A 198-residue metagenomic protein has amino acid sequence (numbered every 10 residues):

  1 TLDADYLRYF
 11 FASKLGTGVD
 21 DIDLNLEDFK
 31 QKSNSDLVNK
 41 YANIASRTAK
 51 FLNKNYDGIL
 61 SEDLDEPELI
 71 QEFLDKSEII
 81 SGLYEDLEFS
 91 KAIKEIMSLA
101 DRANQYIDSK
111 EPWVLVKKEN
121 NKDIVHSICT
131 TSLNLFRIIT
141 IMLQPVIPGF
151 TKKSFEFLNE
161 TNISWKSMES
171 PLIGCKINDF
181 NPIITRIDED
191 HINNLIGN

Functional and structural regions predicted by a protein language model:
T1, F10, K32, E72 (+5 more regions): Residues that form generic nucleotide/phosphate-binding pockets
T1-P67, E160-I183: Catalytic adenosine-cofactor/nucleotide-binding cores of aminoacyl-tRNA synthetases and other
A4, V38, D86-F89, P148: Alpha-helix boundary/capping and short turn/kink residues
D5-Y6, D28, E68, E72 (+4 more regions): Exposed alpha-helical structural elements
K14-L15, T48, L52-D63, L69-E95 (+2 more regions): Active-site-proximal binding-pocket segments
I22, G82, L87, M97-N198: Basic, alpha-helical terminal appendages of large translation-related enzymes
S33, L37-K40, I44, L69-E72 (+3 more regions): Amphipathic alpha-helix face/heptad-repeat signature
